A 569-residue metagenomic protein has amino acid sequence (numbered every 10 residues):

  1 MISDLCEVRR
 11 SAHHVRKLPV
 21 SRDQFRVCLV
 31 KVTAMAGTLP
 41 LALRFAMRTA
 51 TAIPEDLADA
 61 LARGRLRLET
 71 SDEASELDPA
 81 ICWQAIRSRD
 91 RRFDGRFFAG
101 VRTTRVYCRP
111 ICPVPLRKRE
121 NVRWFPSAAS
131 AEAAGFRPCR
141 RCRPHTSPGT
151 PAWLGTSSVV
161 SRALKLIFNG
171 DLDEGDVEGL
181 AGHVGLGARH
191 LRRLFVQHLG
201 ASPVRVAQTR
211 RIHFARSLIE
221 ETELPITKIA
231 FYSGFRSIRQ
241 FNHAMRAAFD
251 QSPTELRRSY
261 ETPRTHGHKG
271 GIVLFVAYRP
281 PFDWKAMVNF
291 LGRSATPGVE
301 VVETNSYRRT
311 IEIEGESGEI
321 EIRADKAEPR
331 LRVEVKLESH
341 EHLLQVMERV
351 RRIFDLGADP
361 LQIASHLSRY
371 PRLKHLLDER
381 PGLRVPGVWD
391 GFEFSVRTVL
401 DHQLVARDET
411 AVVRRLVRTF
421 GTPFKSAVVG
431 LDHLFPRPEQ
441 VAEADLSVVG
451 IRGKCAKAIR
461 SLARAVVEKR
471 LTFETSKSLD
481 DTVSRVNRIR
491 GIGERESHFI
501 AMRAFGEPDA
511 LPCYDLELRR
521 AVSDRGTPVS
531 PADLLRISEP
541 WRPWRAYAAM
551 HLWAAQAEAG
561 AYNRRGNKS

Functional and structural regions predicted by a protein language model:
D4-E7, H14-V15, A46: Short hydrophobic alpha-helical segments enriched in small aliphatic residues
C6-R9, F25, A58: Intrinsically disordered, low-complexity regions of eukaryotic proteins
R9, L18-P19, C28, K568: N-terminal compositionally biased or targeting/leader segments
R10-A12, A34: N-terminal hydrophobic membrane-entry segments
H13-H14, Q24: Low-complexity, intrinsically disordered or signal/transmembrane-proximal segments
C28-A36, P40-S569: HhH-family (HhH-GPD) DNA N-glycosylase catalytic core used in base-excision repair
